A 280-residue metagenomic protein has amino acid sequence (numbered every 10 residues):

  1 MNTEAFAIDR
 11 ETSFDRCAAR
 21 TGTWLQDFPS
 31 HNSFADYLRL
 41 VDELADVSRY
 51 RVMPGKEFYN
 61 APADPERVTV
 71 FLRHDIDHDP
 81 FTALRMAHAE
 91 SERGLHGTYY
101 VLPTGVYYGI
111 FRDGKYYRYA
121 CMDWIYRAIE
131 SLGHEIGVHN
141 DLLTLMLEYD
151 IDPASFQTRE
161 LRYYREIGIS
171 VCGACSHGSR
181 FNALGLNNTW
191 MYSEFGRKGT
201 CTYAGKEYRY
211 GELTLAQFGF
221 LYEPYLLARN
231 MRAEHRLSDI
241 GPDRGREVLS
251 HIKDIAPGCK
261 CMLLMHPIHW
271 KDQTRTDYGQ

Functional and structural regions predicted by a protein language model:
M1-A120, W124-Y126, E130-L132, L143-Q280: Terminal accessory/targeting
G137-N140: Short beta-strands and strand-loop turn motifs
